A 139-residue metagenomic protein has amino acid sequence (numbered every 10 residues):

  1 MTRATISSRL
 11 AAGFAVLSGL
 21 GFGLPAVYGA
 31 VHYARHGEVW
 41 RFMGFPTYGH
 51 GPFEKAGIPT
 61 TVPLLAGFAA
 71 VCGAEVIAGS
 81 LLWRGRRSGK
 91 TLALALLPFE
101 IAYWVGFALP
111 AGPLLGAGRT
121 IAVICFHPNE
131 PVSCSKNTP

Functional and structural regions predicted by a protein language model:
M1-P139: Topology signature of small-to-medium multi-pass alpha-helical membrane proteins
